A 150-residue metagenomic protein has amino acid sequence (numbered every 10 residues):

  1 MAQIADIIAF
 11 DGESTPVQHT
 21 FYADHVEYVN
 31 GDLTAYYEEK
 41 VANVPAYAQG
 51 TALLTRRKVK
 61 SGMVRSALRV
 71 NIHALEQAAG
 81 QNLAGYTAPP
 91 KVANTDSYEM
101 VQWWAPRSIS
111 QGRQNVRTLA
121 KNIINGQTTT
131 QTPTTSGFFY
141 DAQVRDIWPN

Functional and structural regions predicted by a protein language model:
M1, V41, A79, P149-N150: Interface-prone segments of viral and bacterial extracellular assemblies
M1-E38: N-terminal "first-domain core" detector
D11-E13, G62, V92: A generic structural signal for short, solvent-exposed coil/turn residues that cap or connect secondary-structure
N30-L75: Compact, well-ordered interaction domains used in eukaryotic information-processing assemblies
V70, N82-P90, Q114-T118: "Short basic amphipathic alpha-helical interaction patches in structured regions
I72-A78, Q102-R107: Beta-strand elements of well-folded, non-transmembrane domains
A84-Q111: Short acidic, glycine/tyrosine-flanked loop/strand segments centered on an H-E-D-like triad
A105-N150: Mixed-charge, glycine-accented linear interaction segment located at domain edges/termini
